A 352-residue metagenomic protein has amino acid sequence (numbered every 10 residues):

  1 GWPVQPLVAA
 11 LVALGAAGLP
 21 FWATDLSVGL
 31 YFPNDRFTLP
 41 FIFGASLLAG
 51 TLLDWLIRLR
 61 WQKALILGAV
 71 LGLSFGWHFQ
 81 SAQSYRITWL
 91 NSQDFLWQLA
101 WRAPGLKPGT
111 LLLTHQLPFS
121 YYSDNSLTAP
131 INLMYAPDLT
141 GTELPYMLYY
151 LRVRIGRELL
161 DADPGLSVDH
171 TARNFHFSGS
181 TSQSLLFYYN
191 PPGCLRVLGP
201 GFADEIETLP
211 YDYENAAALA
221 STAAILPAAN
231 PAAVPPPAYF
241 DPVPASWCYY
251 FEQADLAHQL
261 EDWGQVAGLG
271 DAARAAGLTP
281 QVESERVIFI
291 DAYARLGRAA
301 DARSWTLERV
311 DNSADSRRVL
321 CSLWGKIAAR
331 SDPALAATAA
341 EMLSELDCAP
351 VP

Functional and structural regions predicted by a protein language model:
W2-L26, L67-L73: Transmembrane alpha-helix segments characteristic of polytopic inner-membrane glycan-assembly/cell-envelope
L7, L47-H78: Signature aromatic-anchored transmembrane alpha helix within multi-pass, membrane-resident enzymes that catalyze glycan
D25-F32, Q80-S84: Membrane-interface helix caps and helix-loop-helix hairpins in membrane proteins
G29-D54: Hydrophobic/aromatic-rich transmembrane helices and adjacent perimembrane loops
G72-Q83, L117-S120, L296: Extended charged low-complexity segments that act as oligomerization/scaffolding linkers
S74-W101: Hydrophobic alpha-helical transmembrane segments in integral membrane proteins
A103-G109, Q116-P352: C-terminal luminal/periplasmic domains and tails of membrane-associated envelope-modifying transferases
